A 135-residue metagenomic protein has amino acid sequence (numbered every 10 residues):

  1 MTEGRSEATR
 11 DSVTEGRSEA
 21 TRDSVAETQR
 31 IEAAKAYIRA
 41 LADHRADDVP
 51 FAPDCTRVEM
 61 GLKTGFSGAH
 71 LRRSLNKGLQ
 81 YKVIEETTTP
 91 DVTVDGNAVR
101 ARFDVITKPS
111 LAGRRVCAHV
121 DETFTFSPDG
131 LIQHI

Functional and structural regions predicted by a protein language model:
M1-G4, G16-I135: C-terminal and inter-domain tail/linker signature
D11-V13: Acidic, Ala/Val/Gly-enriched low-complexity intrinsically disordered segments
